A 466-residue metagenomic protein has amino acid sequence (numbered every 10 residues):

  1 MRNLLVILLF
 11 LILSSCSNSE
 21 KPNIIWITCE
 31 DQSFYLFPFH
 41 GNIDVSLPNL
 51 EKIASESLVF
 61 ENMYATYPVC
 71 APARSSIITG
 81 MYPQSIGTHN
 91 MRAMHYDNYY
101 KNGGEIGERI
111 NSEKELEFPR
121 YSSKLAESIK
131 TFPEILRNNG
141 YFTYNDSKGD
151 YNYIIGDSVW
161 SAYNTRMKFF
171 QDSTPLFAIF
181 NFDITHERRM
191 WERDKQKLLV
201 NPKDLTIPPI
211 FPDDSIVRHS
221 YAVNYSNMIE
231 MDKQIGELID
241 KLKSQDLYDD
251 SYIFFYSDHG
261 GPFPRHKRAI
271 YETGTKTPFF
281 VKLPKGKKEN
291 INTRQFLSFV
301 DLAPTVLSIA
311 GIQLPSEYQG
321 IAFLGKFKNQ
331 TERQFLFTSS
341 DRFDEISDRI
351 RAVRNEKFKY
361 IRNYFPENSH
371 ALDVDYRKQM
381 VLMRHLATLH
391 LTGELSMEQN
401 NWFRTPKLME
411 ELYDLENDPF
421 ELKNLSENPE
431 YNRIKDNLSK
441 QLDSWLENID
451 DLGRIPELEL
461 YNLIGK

Functional and structural regions predicted by a protein language model:
M1-L8: Sec-dependent signal peptide recognition, specifically the positively charged N-region followed immediately by
S14-S15: C-terminal motif of bacterial Sec signal peptides marking the signal peptidase cleavage site
E20-I25, E56-E61, N138-Y144, S173-F177 (+3 more regions): Loop/turn elements at helix/coil->beta-strand transitions in domains of secreted/extracellular proteins
P22, D31-V45, M91, G149-I155 (+7 more regions): Active-site-proximal cap/lid insertion segments
W26-C29, S33-E127: Active-site segment of extracytoplasmic enzymes that catalyze sulfate/phosphate-ester chemistry
A54-V59, P83, R137, Y141 (+6 more regions): Sec-exported extracytoplasmic/periplasmic mature domains
F60-N62, Y144, K288-R294, I312-I321 (+3 more regions): Acidic/polar loop patches that form or flank catalytic/metal-binding clefts of enzymes that bind anionic ligands
P304-T305, L314-S316, G320-G325, E332-Q334 (+1 more regions): Glycine-rich, aromatic-lined ligand/substrate-binding cores of catalytic and carbohydrate-binding domains
